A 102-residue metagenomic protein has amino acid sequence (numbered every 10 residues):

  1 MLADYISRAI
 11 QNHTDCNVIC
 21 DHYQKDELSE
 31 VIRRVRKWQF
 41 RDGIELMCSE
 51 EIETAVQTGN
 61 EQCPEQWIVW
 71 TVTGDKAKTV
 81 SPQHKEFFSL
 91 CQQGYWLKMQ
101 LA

Functional and structural regions predicted by a protein language model:
M1-A102: Cysteine-centric segments in proteins
